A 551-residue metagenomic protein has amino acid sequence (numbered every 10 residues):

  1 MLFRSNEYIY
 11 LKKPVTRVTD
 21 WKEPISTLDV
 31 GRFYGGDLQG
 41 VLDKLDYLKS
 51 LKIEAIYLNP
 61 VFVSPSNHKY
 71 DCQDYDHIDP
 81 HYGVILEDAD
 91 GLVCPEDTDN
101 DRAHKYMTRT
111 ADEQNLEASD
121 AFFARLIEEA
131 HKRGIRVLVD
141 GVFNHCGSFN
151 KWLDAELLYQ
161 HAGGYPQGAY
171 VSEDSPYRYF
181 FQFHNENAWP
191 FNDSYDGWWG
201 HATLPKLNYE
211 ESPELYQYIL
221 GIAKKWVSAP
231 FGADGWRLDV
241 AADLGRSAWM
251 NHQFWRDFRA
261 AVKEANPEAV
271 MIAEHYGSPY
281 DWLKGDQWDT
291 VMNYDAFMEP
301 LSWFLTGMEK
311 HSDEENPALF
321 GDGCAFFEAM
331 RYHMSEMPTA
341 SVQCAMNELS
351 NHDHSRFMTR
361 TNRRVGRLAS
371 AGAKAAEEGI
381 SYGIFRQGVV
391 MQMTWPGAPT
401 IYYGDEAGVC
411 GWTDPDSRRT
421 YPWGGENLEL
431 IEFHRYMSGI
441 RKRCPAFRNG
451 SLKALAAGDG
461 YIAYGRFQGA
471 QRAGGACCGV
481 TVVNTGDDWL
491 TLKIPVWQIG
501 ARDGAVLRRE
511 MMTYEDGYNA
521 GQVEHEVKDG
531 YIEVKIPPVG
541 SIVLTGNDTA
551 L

Functional and structural regions predicted by a protein language model:
M1-N6, Y10-K13, T27-D29, Y34-E54 (+4 more regions): Carbohydrate-interacting/catalytic domains
F3, F62, D79-Y82, F143-H145 (+8 more regions): Short, flexible loop/turn elements at secondary-structure junctions
F3, Y57-H68, G141-N150, D239-G245 (+4 more regions): Short, solvent-exposed turn/loop segments enriched in Gly/Ser/Thr/Pro and often Arg
F3-E54, V61-P230, F258, E264 (+1 more regions): Substrate-binding/active-site clefts of carbohydrate-active enzymes
F33-D37, A155, H161-G164, E173-Y177 (+4 more regions): Extended substrate-binding grooves/exosites of carbohydrate-active enzymes
L48, L58, Y75, A130 (+9 more regions): Conserved, mostly hydrophobic/aromatic
K49-I56, H131-L138, G232-W236, N266-V270 (+2 more regions): Loop/turn elements at helix/coil->beta-strand transitions in domains of secreted/extracellular proteins
F149, W255, R259-A260, E268-P415 (+6 more regions): Conserved alpha/beta catalytic core and glycan-binding cleft of carbohydrate-active enzymes
